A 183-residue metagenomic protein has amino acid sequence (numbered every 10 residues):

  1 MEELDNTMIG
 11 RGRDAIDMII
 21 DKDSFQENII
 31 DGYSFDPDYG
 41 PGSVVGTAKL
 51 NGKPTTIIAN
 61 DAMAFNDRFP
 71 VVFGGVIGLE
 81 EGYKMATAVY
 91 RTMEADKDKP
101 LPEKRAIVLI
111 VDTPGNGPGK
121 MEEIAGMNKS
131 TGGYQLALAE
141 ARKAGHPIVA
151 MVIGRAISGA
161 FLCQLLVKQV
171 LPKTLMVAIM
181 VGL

Functional and structural regions predicted by a protein language model:
M1-G182: Terminal-region recognition feature
